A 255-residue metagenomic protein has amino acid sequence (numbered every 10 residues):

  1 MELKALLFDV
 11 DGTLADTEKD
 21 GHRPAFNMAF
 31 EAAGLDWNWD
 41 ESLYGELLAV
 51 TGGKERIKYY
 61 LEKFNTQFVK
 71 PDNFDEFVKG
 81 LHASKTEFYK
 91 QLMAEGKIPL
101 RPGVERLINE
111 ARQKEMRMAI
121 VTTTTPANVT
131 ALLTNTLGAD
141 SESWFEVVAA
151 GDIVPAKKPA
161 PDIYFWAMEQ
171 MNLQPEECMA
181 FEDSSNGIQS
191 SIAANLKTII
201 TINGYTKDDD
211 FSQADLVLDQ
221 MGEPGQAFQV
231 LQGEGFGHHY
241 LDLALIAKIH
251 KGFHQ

Functional and structural regions predicted by a protein language model:
E2-L3, N109, T125-A127, A131-Q255: Asp-based, Mg2+/Mn2+-dependent phosphohydrolase catalytic module
E2-V10, L14-P102, N109-K114: N-terminal helical cap/lid subdomain that shapes the substrate entry/recognition surface in HAD-like hydrolases
T13, T122-T124: Conserved phosphate-coupling serine/threonine residues in phosphotransfer and NTP-handling enzymes
D20, N38, D72, I98 (+4 more regions): Non-catalytic, surface-exposed connector residues within folded enzymatic/regulatory domains
L35, E115-M116, W144, L196: A generic structural motif
G96, V121, N203: Glycine- and other small-residue-rich loops at beta-strand/loop junctions that grip anionic moieties
